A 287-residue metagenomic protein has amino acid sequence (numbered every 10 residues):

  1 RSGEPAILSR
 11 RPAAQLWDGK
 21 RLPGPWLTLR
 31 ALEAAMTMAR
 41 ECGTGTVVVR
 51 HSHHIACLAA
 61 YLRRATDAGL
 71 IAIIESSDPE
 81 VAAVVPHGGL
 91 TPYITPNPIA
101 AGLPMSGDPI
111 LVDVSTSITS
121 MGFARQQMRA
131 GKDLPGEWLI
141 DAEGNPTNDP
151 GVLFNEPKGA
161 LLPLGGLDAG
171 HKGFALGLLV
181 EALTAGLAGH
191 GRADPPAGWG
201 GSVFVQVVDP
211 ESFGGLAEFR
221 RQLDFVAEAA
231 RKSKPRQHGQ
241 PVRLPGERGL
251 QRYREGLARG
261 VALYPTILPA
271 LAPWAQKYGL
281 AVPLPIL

Functional and structural regions predicted by a protein language model:
R1-M36: Active-site cofactor/substrate anionic-group-binding motifs, chiefly glycine- and Lys/Arg-rich phosphate-binding loops
W17-G19, R40, T46-H51, A72-S76 (+4 more regions): General beta-strand structural signal in soluble alpha/beta enzymes
R21, H51-I55, S76-V81, G88-L90 (+1 more regions): Acidic, glycine-rich active-site loops and adjacent beta-strand->loop/helix elements that engage anionic groups
L29, E33, T37-S77: A glycine-rich phosphate/pyrophosphate-binding beta-strand-loop-alpha-helix module
A82-F154: Phosphate/diphosphate-binding glycine-rich loops and adjacent basic-rich segments that engage nucleotide
K132-R192: Secondary-shell segments that build the walls of catalytic and ion/ligand-binding clefts
A182, A193-L287: Catalytic-core signal marking the mid-to-C-terminal active-site face
